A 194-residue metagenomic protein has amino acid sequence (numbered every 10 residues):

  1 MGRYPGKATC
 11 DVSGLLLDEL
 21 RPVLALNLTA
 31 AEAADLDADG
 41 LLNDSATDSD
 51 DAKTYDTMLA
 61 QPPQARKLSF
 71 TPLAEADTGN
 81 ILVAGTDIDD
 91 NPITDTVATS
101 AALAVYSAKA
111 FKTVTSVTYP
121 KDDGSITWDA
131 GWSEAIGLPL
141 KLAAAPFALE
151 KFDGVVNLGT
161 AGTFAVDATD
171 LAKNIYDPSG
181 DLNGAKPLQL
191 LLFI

Functional and structural regions predicted by a protein language model:
M1-L36, F193: Short, intrinsically disordered N-terminal pre-domain segments
A30-D56, T99-V105: Surface-exposed ligand/attachment interfaces on beta-rich extracellular proteins
Y55-P63, G85: Extracellular and analogous surface-interaction loops
P62-E75, T115-V117, G154-G159: A short beta-strand element within beta-rich, extracytoplasmic domains of secreted/secretory-pathway proteins
A65-F70, A108-G124, K173-D177, A185-P187: Noncatalytic modules at the cell exterior or secretory-pathway interfaces, chiefly beta-strand-rich lectin/adhesion
A76-D89, I126-A135: Short, surface-exposed beta-strand/strand-loop-strand elements in extracellular ectodomains
D122-P146: Extracellular polysaccharide-targeting segments
A143-I194: A eukaryote-biased signal for long
